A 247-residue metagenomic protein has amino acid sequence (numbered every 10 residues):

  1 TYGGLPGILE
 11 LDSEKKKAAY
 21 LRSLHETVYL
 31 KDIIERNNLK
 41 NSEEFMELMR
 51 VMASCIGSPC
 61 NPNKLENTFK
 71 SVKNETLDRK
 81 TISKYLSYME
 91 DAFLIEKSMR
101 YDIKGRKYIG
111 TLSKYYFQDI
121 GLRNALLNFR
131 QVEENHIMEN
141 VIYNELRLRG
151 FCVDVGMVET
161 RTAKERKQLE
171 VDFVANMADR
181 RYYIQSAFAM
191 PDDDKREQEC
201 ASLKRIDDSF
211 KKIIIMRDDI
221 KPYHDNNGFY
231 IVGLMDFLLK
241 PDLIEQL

Functional and structural regions predicted by a protein language model:
T1-P59: Interdomain motor-coupling "hinge/lid" segment immediately C-terminal to the ATP-binding subdomain of NTP-driven enzymes
K31-E35, N67-V72, L122-V132: Short hinge/gating elements
R50-S54, K70, R147: Short, locally clustered residues in the helix-turn-helix/winged-helix DNA-binding domain
S58-F69: Short acidic, hydrophobic short linear motifs in intrinsically disordered regions
K70-T81: Short, positively charged loop/turn segments that connect secondary-structure elements
T81-L247: A cross-kingdom feature that marks ATP-driven nucleic-acid transaction machinery
